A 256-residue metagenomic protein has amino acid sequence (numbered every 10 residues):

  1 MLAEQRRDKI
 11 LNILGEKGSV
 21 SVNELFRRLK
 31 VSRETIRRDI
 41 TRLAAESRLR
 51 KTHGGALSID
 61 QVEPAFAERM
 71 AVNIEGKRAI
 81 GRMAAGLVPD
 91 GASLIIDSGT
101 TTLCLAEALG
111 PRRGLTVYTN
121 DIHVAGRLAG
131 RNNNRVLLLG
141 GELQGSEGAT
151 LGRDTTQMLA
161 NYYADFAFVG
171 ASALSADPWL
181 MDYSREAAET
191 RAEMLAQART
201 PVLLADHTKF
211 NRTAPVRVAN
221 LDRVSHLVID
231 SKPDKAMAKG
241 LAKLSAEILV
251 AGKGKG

Functional and structural regions predicted by a protein language model:
L2-Q5, K9-N23, K30, A45 (+1 more regions): Conserved phosphate- and dinucleotide-binding cores of soluble alpha/beta proteins, encompassing both enzyme active
L2-T100, A106-G114, Y118, I122 (+1 more regions): HTH-adjacent hinge/linker in prokaryotic transcriptional regulators
